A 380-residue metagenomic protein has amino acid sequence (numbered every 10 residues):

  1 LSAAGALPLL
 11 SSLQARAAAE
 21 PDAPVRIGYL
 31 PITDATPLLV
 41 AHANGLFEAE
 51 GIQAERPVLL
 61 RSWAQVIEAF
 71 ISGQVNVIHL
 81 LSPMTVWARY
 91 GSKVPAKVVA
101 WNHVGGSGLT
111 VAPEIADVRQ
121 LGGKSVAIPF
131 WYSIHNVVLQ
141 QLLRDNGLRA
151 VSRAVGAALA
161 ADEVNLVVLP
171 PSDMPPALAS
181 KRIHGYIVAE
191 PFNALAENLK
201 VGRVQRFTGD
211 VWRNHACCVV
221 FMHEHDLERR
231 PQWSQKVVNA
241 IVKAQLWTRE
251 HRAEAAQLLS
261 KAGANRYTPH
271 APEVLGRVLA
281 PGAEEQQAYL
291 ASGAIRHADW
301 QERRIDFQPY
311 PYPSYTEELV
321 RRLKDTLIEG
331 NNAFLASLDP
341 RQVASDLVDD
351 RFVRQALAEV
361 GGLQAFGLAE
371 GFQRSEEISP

Functional and structural regions predicted by a protein language model:
L1-A17: N-terminal export signals
A6, G45-E48, L148-A150, D325-L335: Short helix-capping/linker segments at secondary-structure and domain boundaries
A18-L169, A177-S180, H184-E197, V201-N214 (+2 more regions): Short, glycine-/small- and polar/acidic-enriched structural segments that line small-molecule recognition paths
I32, R61-A64, F130-I134, S172 (+3 more regions): Soluble non-cytosolic domains of exported or imported proteins
S82-M84, P171-A280: Pocket-lining segment of extracytoplasmic ligand-binding domains
R230-L338: Secondary-structure end/capping motifs
T316-P380: Conserved C-terminal helix/tail region of periplasmic/extracytoplasmic solute-binding proteins
